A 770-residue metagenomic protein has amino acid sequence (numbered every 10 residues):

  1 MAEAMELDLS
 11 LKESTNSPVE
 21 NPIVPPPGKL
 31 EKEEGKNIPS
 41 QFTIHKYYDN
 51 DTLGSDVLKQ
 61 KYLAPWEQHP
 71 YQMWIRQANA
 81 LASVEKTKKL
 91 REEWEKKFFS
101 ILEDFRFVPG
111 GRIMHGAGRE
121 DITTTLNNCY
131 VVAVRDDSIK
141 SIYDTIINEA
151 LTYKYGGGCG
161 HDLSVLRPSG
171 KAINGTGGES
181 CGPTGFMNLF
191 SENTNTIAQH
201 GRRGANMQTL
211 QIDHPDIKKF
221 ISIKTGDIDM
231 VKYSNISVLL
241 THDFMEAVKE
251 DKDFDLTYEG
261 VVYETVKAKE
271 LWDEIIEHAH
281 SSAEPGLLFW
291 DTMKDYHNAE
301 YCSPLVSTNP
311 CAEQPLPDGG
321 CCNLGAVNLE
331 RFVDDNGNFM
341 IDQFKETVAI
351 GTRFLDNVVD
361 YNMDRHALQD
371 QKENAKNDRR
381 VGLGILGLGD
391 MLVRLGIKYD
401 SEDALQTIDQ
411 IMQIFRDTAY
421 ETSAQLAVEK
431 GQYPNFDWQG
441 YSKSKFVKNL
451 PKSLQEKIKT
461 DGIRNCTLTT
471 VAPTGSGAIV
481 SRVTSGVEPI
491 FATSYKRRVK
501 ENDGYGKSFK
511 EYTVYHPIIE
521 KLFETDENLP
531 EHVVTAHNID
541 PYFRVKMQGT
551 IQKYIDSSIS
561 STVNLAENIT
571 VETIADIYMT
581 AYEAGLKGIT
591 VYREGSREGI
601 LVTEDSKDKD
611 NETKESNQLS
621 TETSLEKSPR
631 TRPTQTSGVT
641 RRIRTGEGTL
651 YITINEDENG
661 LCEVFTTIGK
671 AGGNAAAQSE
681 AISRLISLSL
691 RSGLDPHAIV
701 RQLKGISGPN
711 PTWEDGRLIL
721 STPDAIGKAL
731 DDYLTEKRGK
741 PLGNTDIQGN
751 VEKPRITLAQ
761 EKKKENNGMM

Functional and structural regions predicted by a protein language model:
E3-K12, P18-E95, G175-L189, Q199-R202 (+4 more regions): Conserved, charged catalytic cores of large soluble enzymes
T52, A312-P315, L355, V359-N362 (+3 more regions): Catalytic alpha/beta core of large soluble enzyme barrels
A64, A78-R91, F99-G175, P183 (+8 more regions): Function-dense linear segments that define catalytic or interfacial modules in macromolecule-processing proteins
S222, L240-F244, K294-G320, V381 (+8 more regions): Terminal amphipathic helices with adjacent charged low-complexity linkers/tails
G260-V261, T347-K372, K376, K398-T474 (+4 more regions): Internal maturation/activation junctions in enzymes
K452-T460, T603-Y651, R755-M770: Short, Gly/Pro- and small/polar-rich lid/capping loops
K546-Y554, I559-N568, R642-N659, R755-M770: C-terminal accessory/binding modules appended to enzymatic or scaffolding proteins
I706-P723, G727-M769: C-terminal binding/interaction regions
